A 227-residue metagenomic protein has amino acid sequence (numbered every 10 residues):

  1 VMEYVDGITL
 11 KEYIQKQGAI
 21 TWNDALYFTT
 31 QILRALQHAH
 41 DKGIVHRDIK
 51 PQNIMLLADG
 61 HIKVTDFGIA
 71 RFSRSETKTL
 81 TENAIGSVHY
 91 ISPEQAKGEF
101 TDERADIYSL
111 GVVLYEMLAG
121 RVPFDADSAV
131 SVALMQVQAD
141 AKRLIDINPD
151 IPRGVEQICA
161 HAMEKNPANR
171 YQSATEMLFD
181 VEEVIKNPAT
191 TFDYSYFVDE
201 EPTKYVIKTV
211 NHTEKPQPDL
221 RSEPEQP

Functional and structural regions predicted by a protein language model:
E3-T9, Y13: Conserved short submotifs of the Hanks-type protein kinase catalytic core that shape the nucleotide-binding pocket
F28-T29: Activation segment signature within eukaryotic-like protein kinase domains
I32-I44: Protein kinase catalytic-loop region centered on the HRD/HxD motif
L56-G60: Activation-loop N-terminal segment of eukaryotic-like protein kinases
T81-I91: Conserved activation segment of eukaryotic-like protein kinases, specifically the C-terminal portion of the activation
H89-F192: C-terminal lobe helix-coil module of Hanks-type protein kinase domains
Q172-E225: Juxtacatalytic C-terminal regulatory tail of Ser/Thr protein kinases
